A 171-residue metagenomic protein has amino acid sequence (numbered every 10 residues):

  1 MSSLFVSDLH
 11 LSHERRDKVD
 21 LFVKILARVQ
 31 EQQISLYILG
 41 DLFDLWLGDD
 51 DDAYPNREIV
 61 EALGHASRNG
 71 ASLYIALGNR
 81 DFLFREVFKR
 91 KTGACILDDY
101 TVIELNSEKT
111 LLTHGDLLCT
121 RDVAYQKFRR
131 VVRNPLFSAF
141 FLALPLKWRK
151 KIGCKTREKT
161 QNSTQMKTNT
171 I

Functional and structural regions predicted by a protein language model:
S2, L11-L105: Core catalytic region of metal-dependent phosphoesterases/phosphodiesterases, especially metallo-beta-lactamase-like
S2-H10, K109-D116: Active-site-proximal beta-strand elements of phosphoester/diester hydrolases
F5-S12, L45-D49, T160-N169: Short, basic, glycine/proline-bearing loop/turn elements
S7-K18, L36, V123-P135: Short charge-dense sequence patches
D98-C119: Repeat-unit-sized solenoid/scaffold elements
T113-I171: Active-site-proximal loop/helix segment associated with metal-binding centers of metalloenzymes
